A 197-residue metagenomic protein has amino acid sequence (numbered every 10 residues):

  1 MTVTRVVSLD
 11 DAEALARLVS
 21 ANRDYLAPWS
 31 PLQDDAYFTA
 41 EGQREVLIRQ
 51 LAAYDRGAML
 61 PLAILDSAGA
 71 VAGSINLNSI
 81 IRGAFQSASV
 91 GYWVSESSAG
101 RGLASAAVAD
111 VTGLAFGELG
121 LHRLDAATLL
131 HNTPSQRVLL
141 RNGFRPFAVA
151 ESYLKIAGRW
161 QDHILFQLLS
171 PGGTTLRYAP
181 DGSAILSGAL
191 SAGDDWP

Functional and structural regions predicted by a protein language model:
M1-A14, L18-P28, P61-P197: Acyl-donor (CoA/ACP) binding surface of acyl/acetyltransferases
L9, S20, Y37-R44, A58: Generic alpha-helical scaffold signal
A27-I48: Conserved GNAT-fold acetyl-CoA-binding loop/helix
D35-A36, I48-L62: A short helix-loop-beta-strand connector motif used in the catalytic cores of GNAT acetyltransferases and, in some
